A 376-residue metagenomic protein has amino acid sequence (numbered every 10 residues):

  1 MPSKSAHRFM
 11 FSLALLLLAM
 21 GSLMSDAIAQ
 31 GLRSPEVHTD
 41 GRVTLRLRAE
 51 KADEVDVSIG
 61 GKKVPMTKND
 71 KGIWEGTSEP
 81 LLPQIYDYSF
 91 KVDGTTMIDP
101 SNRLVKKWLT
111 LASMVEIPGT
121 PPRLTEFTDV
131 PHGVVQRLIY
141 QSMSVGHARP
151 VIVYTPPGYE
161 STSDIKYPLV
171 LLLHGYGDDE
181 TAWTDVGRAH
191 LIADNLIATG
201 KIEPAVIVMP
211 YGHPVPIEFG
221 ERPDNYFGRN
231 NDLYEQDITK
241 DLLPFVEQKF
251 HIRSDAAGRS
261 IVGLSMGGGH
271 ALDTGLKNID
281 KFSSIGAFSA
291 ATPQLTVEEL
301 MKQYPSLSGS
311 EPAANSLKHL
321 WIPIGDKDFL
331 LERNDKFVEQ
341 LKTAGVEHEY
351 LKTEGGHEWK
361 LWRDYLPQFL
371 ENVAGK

Functional and structural regions predicted by a protein language model:
M1-S3, D26, I192-A193, R363: A generic membrane alpha-helix/interface feature
P2-A14: Bacterial N-terminal signal peptides that target proteins for export
S12-D26: Bacterial N-terminal signal peptides
G31-L32, V37-V64, K68-K376: Non-catalytic cap/lid and distal C-terminal segments of serine-dependent acyl enzymes
